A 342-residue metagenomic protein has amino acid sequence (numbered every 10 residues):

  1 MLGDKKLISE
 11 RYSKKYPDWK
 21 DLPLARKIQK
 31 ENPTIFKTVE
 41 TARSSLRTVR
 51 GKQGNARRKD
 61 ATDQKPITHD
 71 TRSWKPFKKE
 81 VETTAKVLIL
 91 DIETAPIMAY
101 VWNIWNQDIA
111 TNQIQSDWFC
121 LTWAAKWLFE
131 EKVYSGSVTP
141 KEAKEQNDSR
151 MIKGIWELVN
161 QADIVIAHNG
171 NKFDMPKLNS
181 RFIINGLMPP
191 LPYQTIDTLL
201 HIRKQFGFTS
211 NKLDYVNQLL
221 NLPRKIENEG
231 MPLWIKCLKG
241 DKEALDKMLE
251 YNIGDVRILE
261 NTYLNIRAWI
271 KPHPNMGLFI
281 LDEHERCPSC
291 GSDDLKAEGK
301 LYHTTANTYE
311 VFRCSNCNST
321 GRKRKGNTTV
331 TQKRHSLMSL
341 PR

Functional and structural regions predicted by a protein language model:
K15-K30: Short, charged amphipathic recognition helices of the HTH superfamily and cognate SANT/SANTA-like modules
I35-D70: Major-groove recognition helix of helix-turn-helix-like DNA-binding domains
W74-V159: Conserved RNase H-like, two-metal-ion catalytic cores of nucleic-acid enzymes
A85, W118-G136, Q161-I266, P272: Metal-dependent phosphoesterase core characteristic of DEDDh/y 3'-5' exonuclease domains
D282-E285, V311: Residues immediately within or flanking Cys/His clusters that coordinate Zn2+ in small zinc-binding modules
P288-S289, N316: Short, cysteine/histidine-rich loop/knuckle motifs that typically chelate Zn2+
G291-F312: Short recognition patches in nucleic-acid-associated and regulatory proteins
C314-L337: Short metal-binding segments enriched for Cys and/or His
